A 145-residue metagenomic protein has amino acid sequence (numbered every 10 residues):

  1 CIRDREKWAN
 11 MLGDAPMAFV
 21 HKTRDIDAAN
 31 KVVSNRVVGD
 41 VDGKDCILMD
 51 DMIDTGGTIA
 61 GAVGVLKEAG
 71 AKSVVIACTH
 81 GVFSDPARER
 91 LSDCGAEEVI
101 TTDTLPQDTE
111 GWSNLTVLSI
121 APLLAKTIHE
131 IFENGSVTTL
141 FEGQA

Functional and structural regions predicted by a protein language model:
R3-A145: PRPP-associated nucleotide enzymes
